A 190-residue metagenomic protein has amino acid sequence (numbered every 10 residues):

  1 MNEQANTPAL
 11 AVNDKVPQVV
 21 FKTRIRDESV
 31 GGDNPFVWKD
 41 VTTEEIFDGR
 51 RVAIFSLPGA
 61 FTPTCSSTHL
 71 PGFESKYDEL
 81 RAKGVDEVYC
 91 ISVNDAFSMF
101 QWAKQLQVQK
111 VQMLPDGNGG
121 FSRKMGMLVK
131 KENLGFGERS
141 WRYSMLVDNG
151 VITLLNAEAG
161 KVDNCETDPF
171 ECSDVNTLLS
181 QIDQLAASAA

Functional and structural regions predicted by a protein language model:
M1-A190: Chalcogenol-based redox active-site neighborhoods
